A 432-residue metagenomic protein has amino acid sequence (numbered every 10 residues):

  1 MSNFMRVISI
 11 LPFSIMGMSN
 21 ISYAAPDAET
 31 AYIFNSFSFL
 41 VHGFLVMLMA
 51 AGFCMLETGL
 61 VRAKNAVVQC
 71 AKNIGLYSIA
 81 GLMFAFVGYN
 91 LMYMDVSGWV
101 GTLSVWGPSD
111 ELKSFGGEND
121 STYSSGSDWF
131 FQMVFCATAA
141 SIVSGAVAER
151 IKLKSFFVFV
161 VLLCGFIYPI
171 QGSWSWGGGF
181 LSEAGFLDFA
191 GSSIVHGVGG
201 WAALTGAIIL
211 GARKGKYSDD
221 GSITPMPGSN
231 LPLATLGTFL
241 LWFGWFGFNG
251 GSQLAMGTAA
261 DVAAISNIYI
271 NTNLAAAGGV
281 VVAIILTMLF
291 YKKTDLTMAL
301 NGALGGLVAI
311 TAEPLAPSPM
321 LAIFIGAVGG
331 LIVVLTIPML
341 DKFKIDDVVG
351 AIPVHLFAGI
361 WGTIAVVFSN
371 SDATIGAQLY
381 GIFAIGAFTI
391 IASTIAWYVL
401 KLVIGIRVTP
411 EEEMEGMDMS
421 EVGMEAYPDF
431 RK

Functional and structural regions predicted by a protein language model:
S2-K432: Hydrophobic alpha-helical transmembrane bundles of multi-pass membrane proteins
